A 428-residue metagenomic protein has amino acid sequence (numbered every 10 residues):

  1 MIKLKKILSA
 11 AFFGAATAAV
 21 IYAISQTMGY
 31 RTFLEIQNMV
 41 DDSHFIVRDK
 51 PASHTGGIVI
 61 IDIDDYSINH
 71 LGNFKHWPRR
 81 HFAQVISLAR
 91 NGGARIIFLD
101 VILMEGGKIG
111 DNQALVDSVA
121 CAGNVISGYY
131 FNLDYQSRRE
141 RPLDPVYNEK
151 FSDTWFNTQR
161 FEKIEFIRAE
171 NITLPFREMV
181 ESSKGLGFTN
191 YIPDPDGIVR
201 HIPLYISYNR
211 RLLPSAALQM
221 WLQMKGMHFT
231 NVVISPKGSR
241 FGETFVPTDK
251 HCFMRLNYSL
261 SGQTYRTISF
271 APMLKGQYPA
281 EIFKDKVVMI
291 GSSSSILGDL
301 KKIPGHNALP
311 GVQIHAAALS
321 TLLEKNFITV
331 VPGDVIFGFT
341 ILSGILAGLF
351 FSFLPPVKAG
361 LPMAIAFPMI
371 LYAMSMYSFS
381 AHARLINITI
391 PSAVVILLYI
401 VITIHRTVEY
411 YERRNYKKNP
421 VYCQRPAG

Functional and structural regions predicted by a protein language model:
I2-T244, F283-K358, P368: Non-transmembrane functional regions of envelope-associated proteins
T27-I46, R255-K275: Short coil-to-helix leader/linker segments, especially the first N-terminal amphipathic alpha-helix with its helix
Y147, W155-F156, F245-M254, I268-A271: Folded, non-transmembrane soluble domains that reside on the lumenal/extracytoplasmic side of membranes
A217-M220, H315-A318, L322, P391-T403 (+1 more regions): Generic recognition of well-ordered alpha-helical segments
P272-L274, L309-H315, A366-Y372, L397: Pore- and pathway-forming membrane helices of multi-pass small-molecule/ion transporters and channels
K275-I282: Short, mixed-charge amphipathic alpha-helical segments
V331-R406: Transmembrane alpha-helical segments that form the functional core of multipass membrane systems
V395-G428: Regulatory cytosolic signal-relay segments
